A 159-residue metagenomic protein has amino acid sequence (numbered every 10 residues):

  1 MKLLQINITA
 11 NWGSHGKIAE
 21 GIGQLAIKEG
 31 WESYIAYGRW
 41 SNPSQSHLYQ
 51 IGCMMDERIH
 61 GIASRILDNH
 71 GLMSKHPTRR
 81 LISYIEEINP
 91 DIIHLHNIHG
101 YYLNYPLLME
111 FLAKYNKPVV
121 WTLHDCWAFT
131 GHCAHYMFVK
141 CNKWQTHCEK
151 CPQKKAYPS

Functional and structural regions predicted by a protein language model:
M1-S159: Catalytic cores of nucleotide-sugar-dependent glycosyltransferases that transfer UDP/GDP/TDP-activated
